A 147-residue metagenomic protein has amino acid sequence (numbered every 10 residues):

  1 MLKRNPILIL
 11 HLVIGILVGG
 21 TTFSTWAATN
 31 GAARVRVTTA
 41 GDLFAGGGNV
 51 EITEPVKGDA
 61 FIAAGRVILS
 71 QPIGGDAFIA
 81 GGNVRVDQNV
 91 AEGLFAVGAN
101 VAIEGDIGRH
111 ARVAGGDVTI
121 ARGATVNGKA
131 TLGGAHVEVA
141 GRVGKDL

Functional and structural regions predicted by a protein language model:
L2, T21-T25: N-terminal targeting/docking segments
L2-L12: Bacterial N-terminal signal peptides that target proteins for export
L10-T21: Bacterial N-terminal signal peptides
T25-L147: Soluble extramembrane regions of membrane proteins in the secretory/endomembrane system
